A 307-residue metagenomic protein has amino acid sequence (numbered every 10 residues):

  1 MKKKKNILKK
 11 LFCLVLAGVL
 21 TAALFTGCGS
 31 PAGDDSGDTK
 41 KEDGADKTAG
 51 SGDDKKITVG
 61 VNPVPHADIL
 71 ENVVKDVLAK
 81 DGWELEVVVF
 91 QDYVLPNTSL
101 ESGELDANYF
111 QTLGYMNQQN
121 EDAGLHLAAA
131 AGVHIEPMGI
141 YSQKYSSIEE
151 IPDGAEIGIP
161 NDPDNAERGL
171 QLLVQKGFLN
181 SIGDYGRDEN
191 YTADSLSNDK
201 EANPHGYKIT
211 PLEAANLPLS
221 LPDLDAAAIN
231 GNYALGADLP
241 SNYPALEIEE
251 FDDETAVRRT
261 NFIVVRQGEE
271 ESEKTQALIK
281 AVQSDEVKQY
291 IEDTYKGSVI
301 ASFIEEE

Functional and structural regions predicted by a protein language model:
M1-K56, I304-E307: Short, low-complexity disordered leader/linker segments with a strong preference for bacterial N-terminal type II
K56, P63-E86: Short, polar/charged alpha-helical segment
D76, V94-D106, E121, Q171-L172 (+1 more regions): Short helices/loops that flank or line small-molecule/ion binding pockets
E84-Q91, G183, D188-E189, G206-L212: Short beta-strand-to-loop elements that line the ligand-binding cleft of bilobed periplasmic-binding protein-like
Q118-A130, K144-Y145, D223, A228 (+1 more regions): Ligand-binding "clamshell"
A130-L179, K288: A conserved helix-loop-strand patch within extracytoplasmic ligand-binding domains of the periplasmic binding
P137-E149, R258-E273, A277: A bilobed periplasmic-binding-protein/Venus flytrap-type ligand-binding module shared by bacterial periplasmic
N165-V174, V282-F303: Periplasmic-binding protein-like
